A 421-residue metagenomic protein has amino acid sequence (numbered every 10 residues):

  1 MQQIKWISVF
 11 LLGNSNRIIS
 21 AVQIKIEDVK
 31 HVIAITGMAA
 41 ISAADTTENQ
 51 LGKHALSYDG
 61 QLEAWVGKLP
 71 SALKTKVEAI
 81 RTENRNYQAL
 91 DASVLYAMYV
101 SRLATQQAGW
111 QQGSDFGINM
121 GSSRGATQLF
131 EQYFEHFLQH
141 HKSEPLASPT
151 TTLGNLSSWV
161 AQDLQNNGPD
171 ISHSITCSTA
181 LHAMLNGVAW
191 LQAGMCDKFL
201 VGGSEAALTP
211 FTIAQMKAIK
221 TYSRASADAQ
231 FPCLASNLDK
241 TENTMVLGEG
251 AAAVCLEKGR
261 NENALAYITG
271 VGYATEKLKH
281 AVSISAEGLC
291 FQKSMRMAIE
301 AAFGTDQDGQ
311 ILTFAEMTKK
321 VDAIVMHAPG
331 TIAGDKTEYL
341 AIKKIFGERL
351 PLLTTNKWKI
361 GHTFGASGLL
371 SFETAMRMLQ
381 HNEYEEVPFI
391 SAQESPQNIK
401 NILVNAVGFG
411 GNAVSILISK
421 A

Functional and structural regions predicted by a protein language model:
D28-A43, T47-V66, A227-A315, D322-A323: Condensing-enzyme catalytic core mediating Claisen C-C bond formation in acyl metabolism
I35, H54-S174, S204-I213, I311-K336 (+1 more regions): Conserved beta-ketoacyl condensing-enzyme motif
G37, S101, I118, V160 (+9 more regions): Conserved small-residue
R81-Y99, E144-T152, I171-H182, L234-A252 (+3 more regions): Active-site pocket-shaping loop/turn-to-helix segments
M98-Q107, L153, A161-L164, G168-E205 (+3 more regions): Active-site-proximal alpha-helical scaffold in enzymes
E131-K142, V160, W190-A193, I213-S226 (+3 more regions): A glycine- and small-aliphatic-rich helix-loop capping segment at beta-alpha/alpha-beta transitions that lines
M195-E242, V271-A286, M326-D335, L350-Q393: Acyl-CoA/ACP chain-elongation machinery
